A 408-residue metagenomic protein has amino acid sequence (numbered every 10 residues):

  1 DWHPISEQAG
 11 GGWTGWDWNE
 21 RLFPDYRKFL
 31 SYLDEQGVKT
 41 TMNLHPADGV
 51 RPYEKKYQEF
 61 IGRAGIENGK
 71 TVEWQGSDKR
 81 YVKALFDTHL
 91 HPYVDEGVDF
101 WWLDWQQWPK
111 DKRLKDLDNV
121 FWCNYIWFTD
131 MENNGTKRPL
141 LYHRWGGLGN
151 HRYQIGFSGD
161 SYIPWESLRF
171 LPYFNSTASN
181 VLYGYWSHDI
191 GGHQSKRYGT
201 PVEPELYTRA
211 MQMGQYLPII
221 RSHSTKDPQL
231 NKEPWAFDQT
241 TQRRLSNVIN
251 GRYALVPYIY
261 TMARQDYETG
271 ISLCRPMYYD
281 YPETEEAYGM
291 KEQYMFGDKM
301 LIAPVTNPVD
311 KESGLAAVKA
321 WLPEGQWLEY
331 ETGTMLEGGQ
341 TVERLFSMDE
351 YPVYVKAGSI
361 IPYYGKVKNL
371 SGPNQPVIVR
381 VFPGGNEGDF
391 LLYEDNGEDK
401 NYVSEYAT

Functional and structural regions predicted by a protein language model:
D1-Y351, V355-K356, N396-N401: Catalytic-domain carbohydrate-binding cleft regions of carbohydrate-active enzymes
E350-T408: Accessory, solvent-exposed terminal regions and/or long lumenal/extracellular loops of proteins
